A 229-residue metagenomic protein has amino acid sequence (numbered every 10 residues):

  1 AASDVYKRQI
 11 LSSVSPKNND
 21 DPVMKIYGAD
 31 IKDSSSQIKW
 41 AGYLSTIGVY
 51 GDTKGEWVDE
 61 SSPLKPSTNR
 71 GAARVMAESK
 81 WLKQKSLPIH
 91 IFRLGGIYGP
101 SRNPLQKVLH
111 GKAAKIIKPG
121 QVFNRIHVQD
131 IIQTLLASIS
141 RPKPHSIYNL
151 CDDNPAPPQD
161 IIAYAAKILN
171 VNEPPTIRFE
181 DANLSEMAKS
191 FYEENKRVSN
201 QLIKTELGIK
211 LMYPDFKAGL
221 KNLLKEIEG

Functional and structural regions predicted by a protein language model:
A2-Y6: Short, small-residue-biased leader/transition segments that mark boundaries at the very start of proteins
K7-G42, M76: NAD(P)-cofactor binding segment of oxidoreductase domains
G28-S67: Conserved Rossmann-fold NAD(P)-dependent oxidoreductase catalytic core, especially the SDR/UDP-sugar
K54-I91: Catalytic helix-loop patch of NAD(P)-dependent Rossmann-fold dehydrogenases
V75, L87, I97-H110, A137-Y148 (+1 more regions): Glycine/proline-rich active-site loop of Rossmann-fold NAD(P)-dependent oxidoreductases
K107-I126, D130, T134: A conserved pocket-lining segment of Rossmann-fold NAD(P)-dependent short-chain dehydrogenase/reductase
T134, R141-A188: Mid/C-terminal beta-alpha module of Rossmann-like enzyme folds, strongest in SDR-family dehydrogenases/epimerases
P214-G229: Amphipathic terminal alpha-helices
